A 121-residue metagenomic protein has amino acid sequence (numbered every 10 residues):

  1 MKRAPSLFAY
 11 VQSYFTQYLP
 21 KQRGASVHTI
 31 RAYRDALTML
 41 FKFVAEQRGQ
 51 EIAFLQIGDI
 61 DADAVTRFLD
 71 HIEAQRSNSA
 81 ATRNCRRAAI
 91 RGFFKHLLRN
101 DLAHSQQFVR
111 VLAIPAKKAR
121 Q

Functional and structural regions predicted by a protein language model:
K2-S6, V11: Short, motif-level signal for alpha-helix interfacial/capping segments enriched in acidic residues and aromatics/proline
S13-H28, T38-Q121: N-terminal core-binding DNA-recognition domain of tyrosine recombinases/integrases
A32: Gly/serine-rich nucleotide phosphate-binding loop at the start of the catalytic core of nucleotide/ADP-ribose-handling
